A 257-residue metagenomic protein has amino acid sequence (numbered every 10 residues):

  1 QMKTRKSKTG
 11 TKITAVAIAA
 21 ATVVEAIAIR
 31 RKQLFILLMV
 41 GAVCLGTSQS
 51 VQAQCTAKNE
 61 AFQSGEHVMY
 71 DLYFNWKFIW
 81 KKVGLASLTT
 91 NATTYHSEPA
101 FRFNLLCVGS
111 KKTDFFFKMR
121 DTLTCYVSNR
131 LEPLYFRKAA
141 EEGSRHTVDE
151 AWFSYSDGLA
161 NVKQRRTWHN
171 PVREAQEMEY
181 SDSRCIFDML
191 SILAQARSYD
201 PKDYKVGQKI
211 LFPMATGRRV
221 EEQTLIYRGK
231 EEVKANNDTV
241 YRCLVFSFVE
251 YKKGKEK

Functional and structural regions predicted by a protein language model:
R5-A17, V24-L37: Bacterial N-terminal signal peptides that target proteins for export
I36-G46: Bacterial N-terminal signal peptides
V51-T122, A139-V148, G207, M214 (+1 more regions): N-terminal cleavable signal peptides for secretion/export
Q63-G65, H146-R242: Solvent-exposed helix/loop surface patches that form functional interfaces
Y70, F103-L105, E132-K138, A160-R165 (+3 more regions): Short hydrophobic/aromatic-rich beta-strand segments that constitute the beta-sheet cores of beta-sandwich/beta-barrel
H96-E98, Y126-Y135, F153-L159: Short, solvent-exposed coil/turn segments at beta-strand boundaries
K118-R120, T124-N129, Y135, R242-K257: Gly/Pro-enriched, hydrophobic low-complexity segments that function as extracytoplasmic propeptides/linkers
